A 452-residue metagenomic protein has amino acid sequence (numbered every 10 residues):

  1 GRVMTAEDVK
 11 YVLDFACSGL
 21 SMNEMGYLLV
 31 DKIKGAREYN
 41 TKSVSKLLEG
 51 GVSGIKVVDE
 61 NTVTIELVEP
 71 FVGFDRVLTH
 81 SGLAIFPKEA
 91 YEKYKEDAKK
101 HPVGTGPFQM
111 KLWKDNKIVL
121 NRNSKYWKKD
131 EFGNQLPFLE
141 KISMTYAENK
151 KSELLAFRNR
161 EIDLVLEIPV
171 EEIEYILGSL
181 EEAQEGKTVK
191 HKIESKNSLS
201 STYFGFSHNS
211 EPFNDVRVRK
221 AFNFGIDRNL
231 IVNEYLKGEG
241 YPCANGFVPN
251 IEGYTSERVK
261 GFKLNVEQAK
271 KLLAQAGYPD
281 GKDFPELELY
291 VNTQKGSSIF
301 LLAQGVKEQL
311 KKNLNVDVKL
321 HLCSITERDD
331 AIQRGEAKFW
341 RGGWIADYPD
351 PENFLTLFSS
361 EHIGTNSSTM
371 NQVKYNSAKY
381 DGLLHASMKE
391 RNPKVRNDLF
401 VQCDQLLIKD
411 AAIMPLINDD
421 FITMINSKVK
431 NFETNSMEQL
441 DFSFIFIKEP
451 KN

Functional and structural regions predicted by a protein language model:
G1-R2, D8, K151-V165, Y175 (+3 more regions): Short helices/loops that flank or line small-molecule/ion binding pockets
V3-K10, D14-K88: Surface-exposed binding/hinge segments that line and control ligand-binding clefts or catalytic entry sites
I65, G133-T145, E161, K282-E288 (+2 more regions): A local structural motif
E66-A84, P102-S152, I173-S200, K295: Aromatic-rich, solvent-exposed beta-strand/loop patch
V72, K117, A221-Y254, S298-K307 (+1 more regions): Detector for C-terminal structural segments
V103, M144-L155, I168-E171, L320-D330: Short helix-initiation/N-cap motifs at beta->coil->alpha
F108, P242-A276, T293-L302: Structural transition elements
N121-K129, K196-A221, G225, E234 (+3 more regions): A bilobed periplasmic-binding-protein/Venus flytrap-type ligand-binding module shared by bacterial periplasmic
